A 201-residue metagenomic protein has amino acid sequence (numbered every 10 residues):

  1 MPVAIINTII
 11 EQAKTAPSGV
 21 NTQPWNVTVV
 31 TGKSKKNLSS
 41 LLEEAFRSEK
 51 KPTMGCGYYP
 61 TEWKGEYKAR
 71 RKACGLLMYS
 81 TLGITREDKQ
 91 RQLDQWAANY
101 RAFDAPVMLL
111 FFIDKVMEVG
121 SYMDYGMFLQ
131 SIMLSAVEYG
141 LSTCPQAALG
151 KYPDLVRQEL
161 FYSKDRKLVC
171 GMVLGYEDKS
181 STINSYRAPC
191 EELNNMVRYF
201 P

Functional and structural regions predicted by a protein language model:
M1-P201: Acidic, surface-exposed loops and disordered segments
